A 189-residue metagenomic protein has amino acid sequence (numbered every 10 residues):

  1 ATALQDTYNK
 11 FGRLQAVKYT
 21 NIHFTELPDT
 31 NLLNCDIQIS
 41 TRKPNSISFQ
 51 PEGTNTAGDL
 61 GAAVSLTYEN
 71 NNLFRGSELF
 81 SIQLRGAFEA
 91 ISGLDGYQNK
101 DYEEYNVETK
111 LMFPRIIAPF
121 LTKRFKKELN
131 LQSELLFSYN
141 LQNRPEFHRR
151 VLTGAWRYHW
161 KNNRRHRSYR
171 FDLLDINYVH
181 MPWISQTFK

Functional and structural regions predicted by a protein language model:
A1-N55, R85: Periplasmic polypeptide-binding modules associated with outer-membrane biogenesis and secretion
A1-T2, S46, Y97-K189: Transmembrane beta-strand segments of outer-membrane beta-barrel domains in Gram-negative and organellar OMPs
D6, L32-N34, S46-S48, D59-T67 (+3 more regions): Transmembrane beta-barrel architecture of outer membranes
R13-K18, I39-N45, N70-E78, A118-P119 (+1 more regions): Secondary-structure transition/capping motifs at alpha-helix termini and the adjoining loop/turn into the next element
H23-F24, N45-N55, V64-L66, N70 (+3 more regions): Transmembrane beta-strand segments that form the barrel wall of outer-membrane beta-barrel proteins
L27-T30, T56-D59, F74-G76, P145-E146: Short glycine/serine/proline-enriched coil/turn segments at secondary-structure junctions
L33-Q38, T67-N71, T122-F125: Intrinsically disordered, low-complexity boundary segments flanking structured domains
